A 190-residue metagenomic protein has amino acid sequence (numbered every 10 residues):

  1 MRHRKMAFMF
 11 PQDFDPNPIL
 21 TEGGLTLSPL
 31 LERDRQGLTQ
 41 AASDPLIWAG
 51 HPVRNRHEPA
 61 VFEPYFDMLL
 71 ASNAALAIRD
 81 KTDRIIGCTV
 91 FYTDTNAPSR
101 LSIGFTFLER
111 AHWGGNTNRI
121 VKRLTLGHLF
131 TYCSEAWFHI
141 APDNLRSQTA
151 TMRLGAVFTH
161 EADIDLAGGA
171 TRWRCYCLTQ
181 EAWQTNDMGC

Functional and structural regions predicted by a protein language model:
M1-T117, H128, E135, M152 (+1 more regions): GNAT-family acyltransferases
G115-R119, R123, A141, L145: Short, amphipathic alpha-helical segments
K122-F130: A conserved short alpha-helix in the GNAT/GCN5 acetyltransferase fold that borders and helps form the acetyl-CoA
T131-A141: Conserved GNAT acetyl-CoA-binding A-motif
L145-A150, L154: Acidic, divalent-metal-coordinating active-site segment for phosphoryl/phosphodiester hydrolysis, typified by short
